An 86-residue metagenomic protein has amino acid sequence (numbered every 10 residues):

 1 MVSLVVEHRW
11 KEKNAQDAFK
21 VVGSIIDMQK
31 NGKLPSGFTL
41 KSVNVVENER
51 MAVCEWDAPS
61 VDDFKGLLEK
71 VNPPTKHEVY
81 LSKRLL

Functional and structural regions predicted by a protein language model:
M1-M51, P59-G66, K83-L86: Short S/T/G/P-rich N-terminal loop/turn motif that feeds into the first structured element of a domain
K70: Histidine-centered catalytic/metal-coordination loop motif
P73-L86: Conserved short beta-strand edge segments in small beta-sheet-based binding/regulatory domains
